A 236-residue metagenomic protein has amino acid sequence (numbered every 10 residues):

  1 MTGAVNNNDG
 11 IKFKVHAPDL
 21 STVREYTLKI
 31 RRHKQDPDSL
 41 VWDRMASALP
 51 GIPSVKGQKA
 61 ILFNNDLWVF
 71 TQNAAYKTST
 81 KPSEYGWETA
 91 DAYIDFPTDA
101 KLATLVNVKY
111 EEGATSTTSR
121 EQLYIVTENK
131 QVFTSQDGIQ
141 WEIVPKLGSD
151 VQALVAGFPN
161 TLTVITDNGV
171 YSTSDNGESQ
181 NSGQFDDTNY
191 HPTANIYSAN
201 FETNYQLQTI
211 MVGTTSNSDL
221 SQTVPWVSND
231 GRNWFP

Functional and structural regions predicted by a protein language model:
M1-G51, V55-K56: Beta-rich interaction/scaffold domains
K12-P18, K29, I52-N64, Q72-A75 (+3 more regions): Active-site-adjacent structural elements in enzyme catalytic domains
D19, K34, G138, N176 (+1 more regions): Solvent-exposed strand-loop boundary residues in beta-sheet-rich modules
L20-V23, Y76-K77, W141, Q180 (+1 more regions): Short loop/beta submotifs within extracellular cysteine-rich repeat domains
D38-A48, Y85-P97, Q136, E142-S149 (+2 more regions): Beta-propeller fold detector
D43-A46, K59-P97: Beta-propeller domains
P50-L62, A92-S116, I143-T161, D187-L207: Repeated scaffold domains used in trafficking and secretory/extracellular systems, primarily beta-propellers
T71-E84, R120-Q122, T127-D137, I165-N181 (+1 more regions): Structural motif
